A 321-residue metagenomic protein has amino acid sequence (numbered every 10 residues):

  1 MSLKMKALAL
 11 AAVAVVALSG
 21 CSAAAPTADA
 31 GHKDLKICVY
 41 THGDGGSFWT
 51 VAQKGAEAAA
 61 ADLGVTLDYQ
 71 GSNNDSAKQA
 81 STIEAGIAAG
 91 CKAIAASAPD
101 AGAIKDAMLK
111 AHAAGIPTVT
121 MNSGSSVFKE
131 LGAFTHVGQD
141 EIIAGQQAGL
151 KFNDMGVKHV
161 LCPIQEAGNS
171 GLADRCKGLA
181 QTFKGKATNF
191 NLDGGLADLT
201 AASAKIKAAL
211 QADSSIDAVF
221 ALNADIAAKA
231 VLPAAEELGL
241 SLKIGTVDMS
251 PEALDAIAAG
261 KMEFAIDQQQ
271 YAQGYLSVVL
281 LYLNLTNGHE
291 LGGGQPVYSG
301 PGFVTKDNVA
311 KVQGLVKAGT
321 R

Functional and structural regions predicted by a protein language model:
S2-K6, C21-R321: A residue-level marker of the well-folded mature domains of exported/periplasmic proteins
M5-A14: Sec-dependent N-terminal signal peptides
V15-G20: C-terminal motif of bacterial Sec signal peptides marking the signal peptidase cleavage site
